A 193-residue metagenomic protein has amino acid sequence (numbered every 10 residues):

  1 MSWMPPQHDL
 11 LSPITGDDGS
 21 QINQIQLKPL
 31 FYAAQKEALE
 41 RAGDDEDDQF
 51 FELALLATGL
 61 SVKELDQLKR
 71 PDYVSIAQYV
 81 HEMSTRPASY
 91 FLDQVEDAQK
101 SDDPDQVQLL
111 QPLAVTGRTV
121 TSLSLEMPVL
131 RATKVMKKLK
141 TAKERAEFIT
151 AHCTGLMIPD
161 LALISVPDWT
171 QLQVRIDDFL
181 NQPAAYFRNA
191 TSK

Functional and structural regions predicted by a protein language model:
M1-D44, L56-A57, V62-L123, M127-K137 (+1 more regions): Charged interaction scaffolds used for protein-protein
G43-D48, A142: Cytochrome P450 catalytic domain signature, combining two hallmark sequence patches
L53-A54, I149-T150: Short alpha-helical scaffolding segments that buttress acidic/His motifs in well-ordered protein cores
K138-T141, I149, M157: Compact, charge-rich alpha-helical regulatory domains located at protein termini
